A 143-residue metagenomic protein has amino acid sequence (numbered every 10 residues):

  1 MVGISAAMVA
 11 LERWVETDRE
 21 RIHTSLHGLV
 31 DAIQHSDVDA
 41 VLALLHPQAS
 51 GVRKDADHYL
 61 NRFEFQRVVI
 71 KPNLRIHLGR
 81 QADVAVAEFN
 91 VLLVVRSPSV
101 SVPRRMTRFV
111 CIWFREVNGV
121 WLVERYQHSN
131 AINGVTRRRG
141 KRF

Functional and structural regions predicted by a protein language model:
M1, T107-F143: Short beta-strand edge/turn micro-motifs at domain boundaries
M1-H35, A43: Short, low-complexity N-terminal intrinsically disordered segments enriched in polar/charged residues
G28-S36, V52-R67: Alpha-helical membrane-embedding segments and immediately adjacent membrane-interface amphipathic helices
I33-Q34, R80, E116: Surface-exposed coil/turn segments at beta-strand junctions on protein surfaces, enriched
A43-D55: Short, solvent-exposed secondary-structure junction/capping segments
P47, N90-V94, G119, H128: Solvent-exposed coil/turn segments that connect beta secondary-structure elements in extracytoplasmic/periplasmic
L60-I112: Surface-exposed, charged secondary-structure patches
